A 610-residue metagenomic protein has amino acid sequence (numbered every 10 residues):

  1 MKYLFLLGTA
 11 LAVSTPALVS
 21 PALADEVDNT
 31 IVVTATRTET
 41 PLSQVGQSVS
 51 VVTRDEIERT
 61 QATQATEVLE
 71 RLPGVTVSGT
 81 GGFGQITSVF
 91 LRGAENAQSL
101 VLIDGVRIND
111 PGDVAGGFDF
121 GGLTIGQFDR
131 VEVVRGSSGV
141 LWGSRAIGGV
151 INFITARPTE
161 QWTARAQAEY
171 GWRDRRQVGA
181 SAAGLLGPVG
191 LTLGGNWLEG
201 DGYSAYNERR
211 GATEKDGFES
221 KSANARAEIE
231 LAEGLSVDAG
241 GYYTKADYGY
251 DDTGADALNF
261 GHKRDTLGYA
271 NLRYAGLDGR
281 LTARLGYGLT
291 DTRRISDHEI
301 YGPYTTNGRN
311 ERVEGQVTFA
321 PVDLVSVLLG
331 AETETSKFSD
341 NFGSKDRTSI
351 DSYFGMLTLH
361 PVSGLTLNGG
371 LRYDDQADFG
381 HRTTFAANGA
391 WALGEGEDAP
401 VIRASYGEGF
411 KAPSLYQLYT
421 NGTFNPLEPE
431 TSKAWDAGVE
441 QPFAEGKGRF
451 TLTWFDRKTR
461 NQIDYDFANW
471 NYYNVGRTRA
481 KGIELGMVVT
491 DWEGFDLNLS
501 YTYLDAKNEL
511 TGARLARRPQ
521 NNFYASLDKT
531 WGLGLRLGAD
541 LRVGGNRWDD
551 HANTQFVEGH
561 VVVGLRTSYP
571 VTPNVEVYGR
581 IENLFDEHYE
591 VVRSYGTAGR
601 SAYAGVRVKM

Functional and structural regions predicted by a protein language model:
L6-T9, D25, L102, A183-L186 (+4 more regions): Conserved C-terminal beta-signal and adjacent last beta-strands/turns of outer-membrane beta-barrel proteins
T66, E70-R107: Extracytoplasmic beta-strand/coil segments of soluble accessory domains associated with Gram-negative outer-membrane
R107-R135, P426: Short acidic/polar hinge/loop motifs at secondary-structure boundaries that mediate gating or recognition
G122-T163: A beta-strand signature from Gram-negative outer-membrane beta-barrel systems, especially the internal plug domain
G139-V140, N152, T159-E169, R173 (+1 more regions): Periplasmic-side early beta-strands and strand-to-turn transitions of outer-membrane beta-barrels
V189-G190, R280-H298, E332-K337, A390-Y406 (+3 more regions): Membrane-embedded beta-barrel scaffold of Gram-negative outer-membrane proteins
I229-A232, L272, Y287, V322-L328 (+4 more regions): Structural signature of Gram-negative outer-membrane beta-barrels, strongest in the C-terminal barrel of TonB-dependent
V327, H360-L367, D456-K458, N474-A552 (+3 more regions): Gram-negative outer-membrane beta-barrel transporters
